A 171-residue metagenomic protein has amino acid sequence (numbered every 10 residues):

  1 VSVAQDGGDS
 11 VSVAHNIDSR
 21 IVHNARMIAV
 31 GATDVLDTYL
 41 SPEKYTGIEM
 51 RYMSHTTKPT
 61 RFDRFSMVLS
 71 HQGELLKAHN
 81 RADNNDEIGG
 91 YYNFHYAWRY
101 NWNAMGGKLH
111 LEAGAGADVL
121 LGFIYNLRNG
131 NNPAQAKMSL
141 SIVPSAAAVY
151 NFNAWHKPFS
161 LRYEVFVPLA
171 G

Functional and structural regions predicted by a protein language model:
A4-A78: Short glycine/proline- and aromatic-enriched beta-strand/turn motifs that initiate or cap beta-hairpins
N16-V22, T57-M67, N101-L111, N153-L161: Short loop/turn motifs that connect adjacent beta-strands in outer-membrane beta-barrel proteins
V30-L36, H71-H79, A117-Y125, Y150-F152 (+1 more regions): Transmembrane beta-strands of outer-membrane beta-barrel pores
L36-K44, A78-E87, N129-Q135: Extracellular loop and loop/strand-boundary signature of outer-membrane beta-barrel proteins
K44-Y52, D86-F94, L109, A134-P144: Residues that define the transmembrane beta-barrel architecture of outer-membrane proteins
M50-T60, Y92-W102, A115-V119, P144-Y150 (+1 more regions): Residues on the lipid-exposed face of transmembrane beta-strands in outer-membrane beta-barrel proteins
E74-N101: Surface-exposed loop and membrane-interface regions of Gram-negative outer-membrane beta-barrel proteins
N131-G171: Outer-membrane beta-barrel transmembrane domain signature
